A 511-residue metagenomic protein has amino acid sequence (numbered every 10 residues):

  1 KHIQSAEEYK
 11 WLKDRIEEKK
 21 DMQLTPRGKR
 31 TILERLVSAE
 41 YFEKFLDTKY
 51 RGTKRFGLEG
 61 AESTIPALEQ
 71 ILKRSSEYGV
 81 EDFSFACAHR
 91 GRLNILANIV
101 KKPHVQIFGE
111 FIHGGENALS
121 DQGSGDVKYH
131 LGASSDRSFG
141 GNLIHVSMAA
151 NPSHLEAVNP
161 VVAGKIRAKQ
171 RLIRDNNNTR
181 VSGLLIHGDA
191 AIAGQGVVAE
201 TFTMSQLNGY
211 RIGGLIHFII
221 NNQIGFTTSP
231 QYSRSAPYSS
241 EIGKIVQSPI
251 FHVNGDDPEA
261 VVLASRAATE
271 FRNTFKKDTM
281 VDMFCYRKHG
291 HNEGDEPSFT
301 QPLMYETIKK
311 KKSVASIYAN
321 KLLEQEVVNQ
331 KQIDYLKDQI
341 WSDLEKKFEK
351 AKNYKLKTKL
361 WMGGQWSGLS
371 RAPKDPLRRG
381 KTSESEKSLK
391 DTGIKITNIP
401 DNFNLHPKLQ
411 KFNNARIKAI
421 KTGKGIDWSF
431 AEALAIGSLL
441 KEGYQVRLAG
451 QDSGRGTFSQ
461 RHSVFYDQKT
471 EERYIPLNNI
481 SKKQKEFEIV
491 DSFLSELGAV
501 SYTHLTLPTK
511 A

Functional and structural regions predicted by a protein language model:
K1-V197, F202-L215, I220-Q231, S235 (+4 more regions): Conserved internal helical-beta-strand scaffold that buttresses enzyme catalytic cores
V197, S239, A260-A264: Generic hydrophobic secondary-structure packing signal
P230-S233, I250-K277, C285, H289: Conserved phosphate-handling catalytic cores of large alpha/beta enzymes
S235-S240, P302-E306, Q468-K469: Acidic, Ser/Thr-rich peripheral helices and adjacent loops at domain boundaries
T506-A511: A short, hydrophobic C-terminal helix/tail in secreted or cell-surface proteins
